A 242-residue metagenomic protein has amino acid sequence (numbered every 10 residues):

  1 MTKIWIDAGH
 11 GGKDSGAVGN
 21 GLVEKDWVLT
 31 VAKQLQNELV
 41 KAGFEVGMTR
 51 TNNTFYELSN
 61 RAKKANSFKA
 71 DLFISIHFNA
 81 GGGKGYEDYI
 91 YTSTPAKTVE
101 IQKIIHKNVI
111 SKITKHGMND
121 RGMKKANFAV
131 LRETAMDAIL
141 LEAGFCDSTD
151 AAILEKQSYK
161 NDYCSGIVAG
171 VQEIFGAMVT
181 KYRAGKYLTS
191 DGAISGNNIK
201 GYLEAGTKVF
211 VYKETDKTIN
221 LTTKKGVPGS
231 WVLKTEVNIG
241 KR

Functional and structural regions predicted by a protein language model:
M1, Q172-A184, N238-R242: Low-complexity, Pro/Thr/Ser/Gly/Ala-rich linker/spacer regions in secreted, extracellular modular proteins
T2-K3, D26-M178: Active-site-proximal helix/loop segments of hydrolytic enzymes
S15-T30: Glycine- and acidic-residue-enriched helix-capping/strand-helix junction motifs
T54, G192-N198: Short alpha-helix capping/helix-loop boundary micro-motifs
V179-A184, S190, F210-T215: A structural signal for short, hydrophobic beta-strand segments that form beta-sheets in beta-rich/all-beta domains
Y202-R242: SH3/SH3-like beta-barrel superfamily modules
